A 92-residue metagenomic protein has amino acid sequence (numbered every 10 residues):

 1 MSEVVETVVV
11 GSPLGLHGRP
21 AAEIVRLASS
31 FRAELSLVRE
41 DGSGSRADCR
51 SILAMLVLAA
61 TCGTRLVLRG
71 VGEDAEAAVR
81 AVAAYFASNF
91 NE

Functional and structural regions predicted by a protein language model:
E3-T7, R65-V67: Intrinsic-disorder/low-complexity, polar/charged segments enriched in Ser/Thr/Lys/Arg/Asp/Glu/Gln
V5, V9-G11, Y85: Residue-level signal for pocket-adjacent positions within structured domains
V9-T61: Compact, glycine-rich, soluble single-domain proteins
V57-E92: C-terminal structural segments of small proteins and small subunits
